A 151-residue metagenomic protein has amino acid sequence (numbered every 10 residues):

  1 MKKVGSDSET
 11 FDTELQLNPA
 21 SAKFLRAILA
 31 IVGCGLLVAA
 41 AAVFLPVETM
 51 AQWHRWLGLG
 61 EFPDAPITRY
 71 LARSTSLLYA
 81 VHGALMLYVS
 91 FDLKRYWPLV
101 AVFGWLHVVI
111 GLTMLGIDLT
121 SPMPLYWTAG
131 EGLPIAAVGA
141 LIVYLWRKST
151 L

Functional and structural regions predicted by a protein language model:
K2-V38: Cytosolic juxtamembrane helix and N-cap/initiation of the first transmembrane helix
N18, A84-L99: Juxtamembrane helix-break-helix junctions at the cytosolic face of small multi-pass alpha-helical membrane proteins
A20-A30, C34, Y70-S76, P98-W105 (+1 more regions): Alpha-helical transmembrane segments of integral membrane proteins
G35-L71, S76: Hydrophobic transmembrane helix segments
V38, P66-Y88, W105-V109: Core segments of alpha-helical transmembrane spans in multipass integral membrane proteins
L99-L115, L133-G139: Hydrophobic alpha-helical membrane segments
L112-G130, R147: Membrane-helix boundary connector in multi-pass membrane proteins
A136-L151: Membrane-water interface at the C-terminal end of transmembrane alpha helices
